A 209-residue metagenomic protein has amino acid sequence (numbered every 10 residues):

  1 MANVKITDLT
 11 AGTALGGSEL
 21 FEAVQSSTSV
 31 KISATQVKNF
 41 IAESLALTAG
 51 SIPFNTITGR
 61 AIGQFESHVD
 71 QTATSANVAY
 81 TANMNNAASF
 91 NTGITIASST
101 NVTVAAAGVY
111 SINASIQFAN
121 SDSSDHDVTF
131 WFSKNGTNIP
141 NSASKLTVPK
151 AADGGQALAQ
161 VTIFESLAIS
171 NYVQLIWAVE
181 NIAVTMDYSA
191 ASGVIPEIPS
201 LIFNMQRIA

Functional and structural regions predicted by a protein language model:
M1-T7, K31-N83, I208: Glycine-rich, low-complexity segments
I6-L15: Disulfide-braced loops of extracellular cysteine-rich modules
G17-Q25: Extracellular disulfide-bonded cysteine-rich modules/repeats
S26, A34-T35, S115, A178: Surface loops and adjacent helix of pleckstrin homology
S29-K31, A183: Short loop/beta submotifs within extracellular cysteine-rich repeat domains
I57-A209: Extracellular jelly-roll beta-sandwich "head" domains, especially the C-terminal globular C1q domain
